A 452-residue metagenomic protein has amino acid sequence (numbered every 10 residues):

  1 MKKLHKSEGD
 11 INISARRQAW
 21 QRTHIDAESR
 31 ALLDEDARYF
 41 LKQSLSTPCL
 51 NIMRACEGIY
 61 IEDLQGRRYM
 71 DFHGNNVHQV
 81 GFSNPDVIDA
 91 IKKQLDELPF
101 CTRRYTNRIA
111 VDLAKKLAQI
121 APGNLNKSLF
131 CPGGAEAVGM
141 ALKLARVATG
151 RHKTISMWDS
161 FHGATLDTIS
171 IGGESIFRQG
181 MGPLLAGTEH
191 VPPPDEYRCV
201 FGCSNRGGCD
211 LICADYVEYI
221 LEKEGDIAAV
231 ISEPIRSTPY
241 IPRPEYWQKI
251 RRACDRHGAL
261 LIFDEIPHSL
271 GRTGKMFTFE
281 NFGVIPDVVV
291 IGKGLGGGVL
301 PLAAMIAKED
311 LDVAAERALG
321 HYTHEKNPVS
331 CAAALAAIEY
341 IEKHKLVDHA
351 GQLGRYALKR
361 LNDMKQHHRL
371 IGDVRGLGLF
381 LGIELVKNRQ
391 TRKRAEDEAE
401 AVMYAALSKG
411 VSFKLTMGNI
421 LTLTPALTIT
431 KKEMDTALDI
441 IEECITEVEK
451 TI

Functional and structural regions predicted by a protein language model:
K2-I452: Conserved N-terminal phosphate-binding loop of PLP-dependent enzymes in the Aspartate aminotransferase
